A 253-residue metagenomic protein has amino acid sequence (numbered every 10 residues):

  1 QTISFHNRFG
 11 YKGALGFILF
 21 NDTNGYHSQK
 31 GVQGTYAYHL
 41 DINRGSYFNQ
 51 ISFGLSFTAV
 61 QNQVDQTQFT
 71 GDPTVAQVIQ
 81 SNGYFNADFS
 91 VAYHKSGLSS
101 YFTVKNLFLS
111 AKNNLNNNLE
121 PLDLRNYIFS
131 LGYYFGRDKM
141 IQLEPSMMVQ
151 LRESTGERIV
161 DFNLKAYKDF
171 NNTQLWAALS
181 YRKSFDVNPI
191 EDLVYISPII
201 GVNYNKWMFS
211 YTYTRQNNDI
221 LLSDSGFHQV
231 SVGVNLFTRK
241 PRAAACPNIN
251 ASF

Functional and structural regions predicted by a protein language model:
Q1-F253: Subset of outer-membrane beta-barrel
